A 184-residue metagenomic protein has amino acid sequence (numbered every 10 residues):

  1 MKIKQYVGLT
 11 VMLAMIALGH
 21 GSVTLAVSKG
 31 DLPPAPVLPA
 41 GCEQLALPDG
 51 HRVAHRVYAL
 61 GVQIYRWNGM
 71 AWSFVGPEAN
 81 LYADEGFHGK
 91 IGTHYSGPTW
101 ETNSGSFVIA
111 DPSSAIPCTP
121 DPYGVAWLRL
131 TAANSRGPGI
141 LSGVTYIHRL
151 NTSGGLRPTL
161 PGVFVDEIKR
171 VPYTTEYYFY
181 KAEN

Functional and structural regions predicted by a protein language model:
K2-T10: Bacterial N-terminal signal peptides that target proteins for export
Q5, H20, A54-H55: Functionally constrained cores in energy, signaling, and assembly domains
T10-G19: Bacterial N-terminal signal peptides
G19-G21, I116: Amphipathic, positively biased hydrophobic alpha-helical segments used for protein targeting and membrane insertion
S22-A26: Sec/Tat signal peptide C-region and signal peptidase I cleavage site
V27-Q63, M70-N184: Primary mode marks residue(s) on the alpha4-beta5-alpha5 output face of response regulator receiver
